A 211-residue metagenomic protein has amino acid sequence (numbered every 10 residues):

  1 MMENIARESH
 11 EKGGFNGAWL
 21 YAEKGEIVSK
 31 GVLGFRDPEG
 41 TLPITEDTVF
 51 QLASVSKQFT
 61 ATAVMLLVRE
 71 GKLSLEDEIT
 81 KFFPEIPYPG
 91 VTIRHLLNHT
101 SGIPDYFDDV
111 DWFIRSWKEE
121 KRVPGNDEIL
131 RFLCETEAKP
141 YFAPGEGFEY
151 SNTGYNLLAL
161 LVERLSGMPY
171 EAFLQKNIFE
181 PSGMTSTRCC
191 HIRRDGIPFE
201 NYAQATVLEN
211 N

Functional and structural regions predicted by a protein language model:
M1-L52, K72-E76, R131-C134, A138: Short, conserved catalytic-motif segment at the N-terminal edge
F50-A53, F148-Y150: Catalytic tyrosine of NAD(P)H-dependent dehydrogenase/reductases that use a Tyr as the general acid/base
T60: Active/ligand-binding-proximal structured segments within catalytic/core domains that scaffold catalytic residues
M65-K72, A159-R164: Short glycine/serine- and small hydrophobic-enriched flexible loop segments
L75-P89, P181-S182: Short, glycine/proline-biased beta-turn/loop segments that scaffold the active-site neighborhood
G90-N211: Short, surface-exposed loop or secondary-structure junction motifs that flank catalytic or metal-binding residues
